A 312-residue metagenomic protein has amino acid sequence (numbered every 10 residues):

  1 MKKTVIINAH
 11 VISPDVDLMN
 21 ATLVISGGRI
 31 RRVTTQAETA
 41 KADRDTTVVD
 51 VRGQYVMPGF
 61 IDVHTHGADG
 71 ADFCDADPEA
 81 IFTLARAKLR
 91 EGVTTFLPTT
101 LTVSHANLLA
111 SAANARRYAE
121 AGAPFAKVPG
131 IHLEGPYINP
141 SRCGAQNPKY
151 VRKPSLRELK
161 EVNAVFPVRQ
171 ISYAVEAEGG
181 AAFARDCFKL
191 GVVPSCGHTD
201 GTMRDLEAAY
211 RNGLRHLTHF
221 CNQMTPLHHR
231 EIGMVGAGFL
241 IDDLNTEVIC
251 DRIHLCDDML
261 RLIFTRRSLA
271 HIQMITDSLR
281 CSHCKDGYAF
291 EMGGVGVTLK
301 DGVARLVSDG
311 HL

Functional and structural regions predicted by a protein language model:
K2-V5, V11-M57: Histidine-rich, glycine-flanked metal-binding segment
T4-I6, K41-F82, R86: Replace "His-x-His-based motif
A9, L23, G28, G53 (+6 more regions): Divalent metal-coordination and catalytic microenvironments
H66, F82-S111, A126-N139, F166-E176 (+4 more regions): Divalent metal-dependent hydrolysis catalytic cores, especially in the metallo-beta-lactamase
G67-D75, L97-N107, Q223-F239: Active-site loop-to-helix "anion-binding N-cap" substructures in soluble metabolic enzymes
D77-A80, S111-N114, K153-R157, R230-V235: Charged helix-capping and loop-helix junction motifs
L133, P140-G233: Divalent metal-binding pocket/active-site signature
F183, D205-L312: Active-site-adjacent C-terminal substructures of enzyme catalytic domains
